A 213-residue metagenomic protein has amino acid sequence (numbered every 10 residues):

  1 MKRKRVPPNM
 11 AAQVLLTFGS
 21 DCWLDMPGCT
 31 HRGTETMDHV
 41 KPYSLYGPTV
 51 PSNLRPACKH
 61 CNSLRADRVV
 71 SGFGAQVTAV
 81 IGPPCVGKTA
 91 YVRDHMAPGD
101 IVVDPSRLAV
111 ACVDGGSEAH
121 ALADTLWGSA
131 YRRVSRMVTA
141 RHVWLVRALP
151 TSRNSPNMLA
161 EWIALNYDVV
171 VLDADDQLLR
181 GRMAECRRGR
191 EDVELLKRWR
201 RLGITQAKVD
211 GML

Functional and structural regions predicted by a protein language model:
M1-L24, S44-P48, V70-G74: Short, charged surface segments at domain edges that flank catalytic/cofactor-binding sites
M26-P56, V69, P105-S106: Histidine-centered nuclease catalytic patch
C58-C61: Zinc-coordinating Cys/His ligand positions in small cysteine/histidine-rich zinc-finger domains
F73-T78, A140-H142: Pre-Walker A (Motif I) flank of P-loop NTPase domains
Q76-M96: Glycine-rich phosphate-binding P-loop
T78, I101-V103, D168-L172: Hydrophobic/aromatic beta-strand patches that form the interior of the parallel beta-sheet core in alpha/beta enzyme
A97-A164: Conserved nucleotide-sensing/catalytic segment adjacent to the nucleotide-binding pocket in NTP-handling enzymes
S135-L213: Replace "adjacent to P-loop NTPase cores in ATP/GTP-dependent enzymes" with "adjacent to NTP-binding cores
